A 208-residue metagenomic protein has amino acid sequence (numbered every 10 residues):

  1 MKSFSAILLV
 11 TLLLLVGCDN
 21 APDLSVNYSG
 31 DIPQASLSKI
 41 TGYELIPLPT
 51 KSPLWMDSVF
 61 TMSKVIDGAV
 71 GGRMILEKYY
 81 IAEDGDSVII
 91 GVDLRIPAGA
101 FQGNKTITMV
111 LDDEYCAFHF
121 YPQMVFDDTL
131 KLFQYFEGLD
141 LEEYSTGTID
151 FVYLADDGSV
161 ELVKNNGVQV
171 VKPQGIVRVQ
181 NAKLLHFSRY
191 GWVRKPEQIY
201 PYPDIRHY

Functional and structural regions predicted by a protein language model:
K2-L9: Sec-dependent signal peptide recognition, specifically the positively charged N-region followed immediately by
L14-G17: C-terminal motif of bacterial Sec signal peptides marking the signal peptidase cleavage site
D19-I89, Q123-D127, D140-Y208: Proteolytic cleavage junctions
I96: B-type heme-binding environments
K105-D113: Low-complexity, Ser/Thr/Pro-rich intrinsically disordered linker/stalk segments at domain junctions
D112-F120: Short beta-strand elements of extracellular/lumenal beta-sandwich folds
D128-L132: Structural beta-strand segments of beta-rich domains
F133-E137: Short edge beta-strand/loop segments characteristic of extracellular beta-sandwich folds
